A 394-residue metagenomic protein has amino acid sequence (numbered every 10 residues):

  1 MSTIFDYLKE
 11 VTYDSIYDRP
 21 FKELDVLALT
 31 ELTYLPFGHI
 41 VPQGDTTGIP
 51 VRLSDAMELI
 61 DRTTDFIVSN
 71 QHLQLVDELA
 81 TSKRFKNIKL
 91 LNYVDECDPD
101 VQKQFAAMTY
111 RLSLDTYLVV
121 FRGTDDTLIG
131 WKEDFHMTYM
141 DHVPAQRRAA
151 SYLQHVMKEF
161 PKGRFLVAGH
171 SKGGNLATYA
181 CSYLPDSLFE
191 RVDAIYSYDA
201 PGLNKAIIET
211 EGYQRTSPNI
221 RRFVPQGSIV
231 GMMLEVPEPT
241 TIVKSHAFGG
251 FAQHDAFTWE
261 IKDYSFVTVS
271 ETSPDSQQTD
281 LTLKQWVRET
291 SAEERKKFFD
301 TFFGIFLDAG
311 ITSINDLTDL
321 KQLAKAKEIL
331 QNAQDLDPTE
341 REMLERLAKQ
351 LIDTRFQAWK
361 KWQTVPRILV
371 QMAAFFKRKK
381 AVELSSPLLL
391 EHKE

Functional and structural regions predicted by a protein language model:
M1-L24, A28-Y117, F121-R164, P185-E394: Alpha/beta hydrolase fold serine-hydrolase catalytic domain that processes acyl esters and thioesters
A168-G173, A177: Gly/Ala-rich beta-loop-alpha elbow adjacent to hydrolase catalytic centers
A177-D186: Short glycine-enriched nucleophile-adjacent loop and the immediately C-terminal alpha-helix near the catalytic center
